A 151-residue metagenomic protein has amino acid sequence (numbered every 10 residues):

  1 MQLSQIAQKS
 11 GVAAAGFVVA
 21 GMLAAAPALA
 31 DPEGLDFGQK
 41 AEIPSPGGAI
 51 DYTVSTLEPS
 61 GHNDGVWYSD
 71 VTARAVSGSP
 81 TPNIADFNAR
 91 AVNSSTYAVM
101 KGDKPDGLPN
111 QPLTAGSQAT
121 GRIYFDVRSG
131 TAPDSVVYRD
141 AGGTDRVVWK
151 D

Functional and structural regions predicted by a protein language model:
M1-A30: Secretory targeting and sorting signals
A30-F37: Cleaved targeting-peptide boundary
F37-D64: Low-complexity, acidic Ser/Thr/Pro/Gly-rich terminal tails and inter-domain linkers that flank the onset of structured
I50, W67-S69, A119: Hydrophobic core residues within well-ordered beta-strands of beta-rich domains
E58, A75-S77, V127: Beta-strand elements of well-folded, non-transmembrane domains
G65-S77: Short, well-ordered beta-strand segments enriched in hydrophobic/aromatic residues
R74-A119, V148-K150: The feature marks short-to-medium sequence segments in extracytoplasmic or secretory-pathway proteins
R122-V147: Short, surface-exposed ligand- or partner-binding patches at beta-edge/loop junctions that are enriched in aromatics
